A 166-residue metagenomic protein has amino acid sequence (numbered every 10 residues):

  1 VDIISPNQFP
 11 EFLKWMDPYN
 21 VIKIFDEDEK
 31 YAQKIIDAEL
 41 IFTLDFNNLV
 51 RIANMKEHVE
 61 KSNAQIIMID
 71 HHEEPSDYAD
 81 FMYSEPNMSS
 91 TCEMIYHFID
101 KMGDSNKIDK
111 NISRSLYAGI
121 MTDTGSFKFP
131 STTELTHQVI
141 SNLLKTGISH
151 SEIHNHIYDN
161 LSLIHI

Functional and structural regions predicted by a protein language model:
V1-Y31, I35-I36: Anionic-ligand anchoring segments at beta-strand to alpha-helix junctions in alpha/beta enzyme folds, i.e., glycine
I3-S5, M68-I69, E152: General beta-strand structural signal in soluble alpha/beta enzymes
Q8-E11, V50, S90, L135: Short alpha-helical
L13, F42, D70, I95 (+1 more regions): Divalent metal-coordination and catalytic microenvironments
D17, V59, I99-G103: Active-site catalytic pocket residues across diverse enzymes, especially alpha/beta-hydrolases
P18-N20, A64, D104: A short helix-to-beta-strand connector/capping loop
I22-F81: Active-site cofactor/cluster-binding pocket
S76-I164: A structured phosphate/pyrophosphate-recognition subdomain
